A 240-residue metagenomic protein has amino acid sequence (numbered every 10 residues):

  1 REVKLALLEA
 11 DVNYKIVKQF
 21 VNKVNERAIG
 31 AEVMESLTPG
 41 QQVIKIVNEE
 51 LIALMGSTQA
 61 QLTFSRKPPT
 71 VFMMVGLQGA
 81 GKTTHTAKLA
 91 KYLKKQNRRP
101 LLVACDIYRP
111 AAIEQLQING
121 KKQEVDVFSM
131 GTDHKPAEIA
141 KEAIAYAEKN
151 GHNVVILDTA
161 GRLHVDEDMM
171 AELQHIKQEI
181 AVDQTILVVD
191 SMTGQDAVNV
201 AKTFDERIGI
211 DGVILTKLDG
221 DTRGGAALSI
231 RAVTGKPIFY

Functional and structural regions predicted by a protein language model:
R1-C105, A112-T132, I139-K149, N153-T159: Primarily NTPase-proximal linker/entry elements flanking Walker-type ATP/GTP-binding cores
L37, R66-P68, A111-A112, T132 (+5 more regions): Solvent-exposed, flexible loop/coil residues
G81-H85, Y108-A111, K135-I139, V165-D168 (+2 more regions): Short secondary-structure boundary/capping elements
C105-Y108, G131-D133, T159-R162, D190-T193 (+1 more regions): Short, ordered loop/turn segments at secondary-structure junctions
H152, H164, A171-Q178, V182-Y240: Conserved phosphate-handling catalytic cores of large alpha/beta enzymes
